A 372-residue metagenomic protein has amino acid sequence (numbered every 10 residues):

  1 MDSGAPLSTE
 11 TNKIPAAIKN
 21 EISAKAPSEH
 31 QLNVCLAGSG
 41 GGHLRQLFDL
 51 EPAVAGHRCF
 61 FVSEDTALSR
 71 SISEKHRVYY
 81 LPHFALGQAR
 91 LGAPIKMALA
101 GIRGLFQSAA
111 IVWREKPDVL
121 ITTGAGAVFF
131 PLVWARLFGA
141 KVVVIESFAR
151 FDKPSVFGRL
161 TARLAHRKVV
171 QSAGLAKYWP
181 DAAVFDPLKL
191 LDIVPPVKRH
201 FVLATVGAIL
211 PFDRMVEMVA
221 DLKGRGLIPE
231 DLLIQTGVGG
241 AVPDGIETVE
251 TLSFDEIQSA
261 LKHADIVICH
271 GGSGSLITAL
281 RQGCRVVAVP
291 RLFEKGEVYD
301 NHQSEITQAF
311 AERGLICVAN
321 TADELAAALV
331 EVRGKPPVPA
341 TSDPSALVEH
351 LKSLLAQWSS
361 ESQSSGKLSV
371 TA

Functional and structural regions predicted by a protein language model:
M1-R70: N-terminal subdomain of nucleotide-sugar transferases
T11, A17-K19, A327, E331-A372: C-terminal amphipathic helix plus adjacent low-complexity, charged tail appended to glycosyltransferase catalytic
A26-A55, V184-L227, I234-G237, V348-A372: Active-site donor-nucleotide binding/catalytic segment of nucleotide-sugar enzymes
G41, V119-F129, I257-Y299: A donor-sugar binding/catalytic signature common to diverse glycosyltransferases and related nucleotide-sugar
P52-G56, V62-H76, L86, D192-I266 (+1 more regions): Donor-nucleotide binding loops and adjacent catalytic segments primarily of GT-B fold Leloir glycosyltransferases
G92-D118: An amphipathic, basic-hydrophobic alpha-helix
A109-L120, F129-V143, Q282-C284: Glycosyltransferases and closely related glycan-assembly transferases that use nucleotide-activated donors
A140-D192, T307-E312: Active-site-proximal region of nucleotide-activated glycan assembly enzymes, centered on histidine/acidic-rich loops
